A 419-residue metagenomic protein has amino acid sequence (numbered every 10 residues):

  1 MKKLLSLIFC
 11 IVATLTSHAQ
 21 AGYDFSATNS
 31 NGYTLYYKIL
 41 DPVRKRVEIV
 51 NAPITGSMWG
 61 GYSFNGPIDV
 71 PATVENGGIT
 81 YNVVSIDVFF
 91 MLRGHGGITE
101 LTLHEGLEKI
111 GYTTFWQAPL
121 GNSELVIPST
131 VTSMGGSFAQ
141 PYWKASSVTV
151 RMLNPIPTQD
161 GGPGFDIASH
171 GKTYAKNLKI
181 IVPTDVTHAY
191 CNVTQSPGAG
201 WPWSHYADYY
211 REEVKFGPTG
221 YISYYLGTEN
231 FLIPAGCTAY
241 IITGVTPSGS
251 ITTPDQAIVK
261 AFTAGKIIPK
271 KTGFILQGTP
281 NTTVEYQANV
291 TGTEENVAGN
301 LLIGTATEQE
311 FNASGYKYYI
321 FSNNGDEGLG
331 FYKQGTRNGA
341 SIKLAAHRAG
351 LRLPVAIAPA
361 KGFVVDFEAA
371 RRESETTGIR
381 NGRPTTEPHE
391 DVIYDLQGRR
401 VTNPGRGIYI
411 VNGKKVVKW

Functional and structural regions predicted by a protein language model:
K2-I8: Sec-dependent signal peptide recognition, specifically the positively charged N-region followed immediately by
F9-H18: Hydrophobic h-region of N-terminal signal peptides that target proteins for export in Gram-negative bacteria
A27-M91: LRR flanking "cap" motifs
S63-V84, H95-K109, P119-S133, W143-Q159 (+1 more regions): Structural signature of tandem-repeat unit edges
T173-R211: Extracellular/surface-exposed low-complexity segments
Y206-A235, T263-E327, R337-T376, W419: A short, polar beta-strand/turn micro-motif
T243-P247, R371-W419: C-terminal outer-membrane/trafficking sorting elements
